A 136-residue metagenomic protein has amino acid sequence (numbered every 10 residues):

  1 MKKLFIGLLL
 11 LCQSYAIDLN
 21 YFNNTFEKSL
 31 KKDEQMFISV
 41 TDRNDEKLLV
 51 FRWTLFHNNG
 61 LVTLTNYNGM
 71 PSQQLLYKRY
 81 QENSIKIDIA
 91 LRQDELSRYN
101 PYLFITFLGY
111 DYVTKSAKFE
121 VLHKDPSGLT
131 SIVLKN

Functional and structural regions predicted by a protein language model:
M1-K2, Y77: Generic cytosolic/nucleocytoplasmic N-terminal low-complexity/intrinsically disordered segments
K3-Q13: Sec-dependent N-terminal signal peptides
I17-N136: Surface-exposed, beta-sheet-biased, low-hydrophobicity segments with strongly acidic/polar composition
